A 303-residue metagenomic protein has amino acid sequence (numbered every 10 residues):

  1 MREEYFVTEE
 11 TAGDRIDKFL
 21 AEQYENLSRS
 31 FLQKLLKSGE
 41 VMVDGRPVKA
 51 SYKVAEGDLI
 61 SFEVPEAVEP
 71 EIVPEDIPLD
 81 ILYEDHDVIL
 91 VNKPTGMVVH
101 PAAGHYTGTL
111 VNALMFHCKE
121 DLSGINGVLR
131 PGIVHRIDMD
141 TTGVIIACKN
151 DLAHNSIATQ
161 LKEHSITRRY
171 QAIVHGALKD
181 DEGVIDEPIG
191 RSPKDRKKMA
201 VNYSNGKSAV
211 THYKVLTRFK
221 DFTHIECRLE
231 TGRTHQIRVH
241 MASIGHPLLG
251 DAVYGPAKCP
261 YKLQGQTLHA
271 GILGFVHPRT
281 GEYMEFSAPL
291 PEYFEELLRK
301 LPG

Functional and structural regions predicted by a protein language model:
M1-V184, P188, Y293-K300: RNA pseudouridine synthases
V43-D44, H100-P101, C148, M199-V201 (+2 more regions): Thr-Gly-centered strand-to-loop micro-motif
K49-K53, E226, G265: Short, surface-exposed secondary-structure edge patches
I81, V174, H212-V215, L248: Conserved hydrophobic positions within beta-strands
V91, V239, G250: Active-site flanking residues adjacent to catalytic metal/cofactor-binding acidic residues
G127-T159, T167, Q171, D186-I244 (+1 more regions): The conserved catalytic core of RNA pseudouridine synthases
A200, L249-K262: Short, surface-exposed loop/helix-turn segments at secondary-structure junctions that function as lids/hinges flanking
K262-A270: Active-site-adjacent capping/gating segments
